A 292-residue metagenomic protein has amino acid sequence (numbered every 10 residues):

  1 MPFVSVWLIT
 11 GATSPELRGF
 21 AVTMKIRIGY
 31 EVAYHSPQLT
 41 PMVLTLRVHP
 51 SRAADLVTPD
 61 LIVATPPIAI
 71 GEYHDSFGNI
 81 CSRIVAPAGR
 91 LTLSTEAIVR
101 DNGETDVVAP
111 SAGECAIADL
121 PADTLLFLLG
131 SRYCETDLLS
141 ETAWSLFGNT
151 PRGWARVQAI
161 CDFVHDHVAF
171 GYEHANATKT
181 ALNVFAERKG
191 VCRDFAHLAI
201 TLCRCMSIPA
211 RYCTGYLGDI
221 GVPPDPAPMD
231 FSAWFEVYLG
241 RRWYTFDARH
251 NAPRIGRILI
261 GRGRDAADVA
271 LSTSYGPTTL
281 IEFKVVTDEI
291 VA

Functional and structural regions predicted by a protein language model:
I9, L17-A112: Intrinsically disordered, low-complexity N-terminal segments that are enriched in acidic
S36, V99-G103, A109, A118-G190 (+4 more regions): Secondary-structure boundary elements
R47-H49, A109-A118, R249-P253, Y275-P277: Short intrinsically disordered coil segments
T58, A69, A116, D166 (+4 more regions): Glycine-rich, flexible loop/turn motifs
P67-I70, I117-L120, P253-R262: Short, surface-exposed linear segments at secondary-structure transitions and domain or protein termini
D162, D194-E282: Hydrophobic/aromatic-rich core segments of domains that either
